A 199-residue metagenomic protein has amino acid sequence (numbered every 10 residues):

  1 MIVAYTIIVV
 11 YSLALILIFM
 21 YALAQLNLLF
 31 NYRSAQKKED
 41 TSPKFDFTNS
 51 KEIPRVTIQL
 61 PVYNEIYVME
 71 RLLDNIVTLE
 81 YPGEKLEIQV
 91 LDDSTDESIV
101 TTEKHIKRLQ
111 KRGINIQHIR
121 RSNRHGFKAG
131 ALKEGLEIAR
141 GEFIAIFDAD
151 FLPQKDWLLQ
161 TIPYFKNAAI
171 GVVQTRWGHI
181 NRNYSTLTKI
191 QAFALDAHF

Functional and structural regions predicted by a protein language model:
M1-S50: N-terminal membrane-anchoring/stem segments of glycan-assembly enzymes
P54-Q59, E87: Cell-envelope/extracellular polymer assembly enzymes that use nucleotide-activated donors
V62-E70, D92, I99: A structural helix-start
E65-L79, G130: Short, well-formed alpha-helical segments that are part of the catalytic scaffolds of diverse glycosyltransferases
D74-I119, R124: Acidic donor-binding segment of Leloir-type glycosyltransferases
S94, L132, D148-L152: The conserved acidic donor/metal-binding loop of glycosyltransferases
I106-E142, K155-F199: Long helical/loop segments within the catalytic core of UDP-sugar-dependent glycosyltransferases, especially the large
